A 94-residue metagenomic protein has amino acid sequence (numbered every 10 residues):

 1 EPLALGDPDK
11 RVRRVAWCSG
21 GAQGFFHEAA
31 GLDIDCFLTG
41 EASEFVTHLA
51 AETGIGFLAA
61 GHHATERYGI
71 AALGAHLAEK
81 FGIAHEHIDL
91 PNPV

Functional and structural regions predicted by a protein language model:
E1-V94: Hydrophobic structural segments
